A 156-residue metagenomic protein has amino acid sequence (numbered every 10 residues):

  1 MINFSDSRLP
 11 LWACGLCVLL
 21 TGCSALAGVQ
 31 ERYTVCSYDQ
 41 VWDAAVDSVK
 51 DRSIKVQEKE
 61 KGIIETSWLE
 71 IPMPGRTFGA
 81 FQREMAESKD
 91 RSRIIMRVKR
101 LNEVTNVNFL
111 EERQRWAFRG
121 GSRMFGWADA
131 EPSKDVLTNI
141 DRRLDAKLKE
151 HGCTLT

Functional and structural regions predicted by a protein language model:
I2-A13: Bacterial N-terminal signal peptides that target proteins for export
W12-T21: Bacterial N-terminal signal peptides
S24-T156: Ser/Thr-rich, low-complexity intrinsically disordered terminal regions
